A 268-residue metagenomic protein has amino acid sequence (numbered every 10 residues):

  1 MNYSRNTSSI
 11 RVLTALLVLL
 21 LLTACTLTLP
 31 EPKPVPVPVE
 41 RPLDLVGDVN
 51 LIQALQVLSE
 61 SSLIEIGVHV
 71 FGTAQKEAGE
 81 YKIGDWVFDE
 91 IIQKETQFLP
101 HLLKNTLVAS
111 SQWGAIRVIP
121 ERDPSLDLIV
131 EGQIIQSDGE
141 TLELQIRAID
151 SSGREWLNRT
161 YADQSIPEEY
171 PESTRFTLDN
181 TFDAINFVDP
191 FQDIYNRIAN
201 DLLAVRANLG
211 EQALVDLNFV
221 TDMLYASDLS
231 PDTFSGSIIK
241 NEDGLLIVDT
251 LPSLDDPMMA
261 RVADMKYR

Functional and structural regions predicted by a protein language model:
N2-T14: Bacterial N-terminal signal peptides that target proteins for export
L21-A24: C-terminal motif of bacterial Sec signal peptides marking the signal peptidase cleavage site
T26-Q97, R159, P171-Q192, N200-R268: A structural "domain/chain start" motif
L55, I64-V68, R117-I146: A short, hydrophobic beta-strand-centered structural micro-motif
I91-L99, N105, G132: Mid-length scaffold segments of soluble, non-membrane domains
P100-K104, Y195, A199: Extracytoplasmic/secreted envelope proteins and their assembly/folding machinery, especially bacterial periplasmic
N105, A109-P124, L217: Short beta-strand->alpha-helix linker/helix-N-cap micro-motif that forms a surface specificity/interaction loop
G132-F176: Amphipathic beta-strand/beta-sheet edge segments enriched in Tyr/Trp
